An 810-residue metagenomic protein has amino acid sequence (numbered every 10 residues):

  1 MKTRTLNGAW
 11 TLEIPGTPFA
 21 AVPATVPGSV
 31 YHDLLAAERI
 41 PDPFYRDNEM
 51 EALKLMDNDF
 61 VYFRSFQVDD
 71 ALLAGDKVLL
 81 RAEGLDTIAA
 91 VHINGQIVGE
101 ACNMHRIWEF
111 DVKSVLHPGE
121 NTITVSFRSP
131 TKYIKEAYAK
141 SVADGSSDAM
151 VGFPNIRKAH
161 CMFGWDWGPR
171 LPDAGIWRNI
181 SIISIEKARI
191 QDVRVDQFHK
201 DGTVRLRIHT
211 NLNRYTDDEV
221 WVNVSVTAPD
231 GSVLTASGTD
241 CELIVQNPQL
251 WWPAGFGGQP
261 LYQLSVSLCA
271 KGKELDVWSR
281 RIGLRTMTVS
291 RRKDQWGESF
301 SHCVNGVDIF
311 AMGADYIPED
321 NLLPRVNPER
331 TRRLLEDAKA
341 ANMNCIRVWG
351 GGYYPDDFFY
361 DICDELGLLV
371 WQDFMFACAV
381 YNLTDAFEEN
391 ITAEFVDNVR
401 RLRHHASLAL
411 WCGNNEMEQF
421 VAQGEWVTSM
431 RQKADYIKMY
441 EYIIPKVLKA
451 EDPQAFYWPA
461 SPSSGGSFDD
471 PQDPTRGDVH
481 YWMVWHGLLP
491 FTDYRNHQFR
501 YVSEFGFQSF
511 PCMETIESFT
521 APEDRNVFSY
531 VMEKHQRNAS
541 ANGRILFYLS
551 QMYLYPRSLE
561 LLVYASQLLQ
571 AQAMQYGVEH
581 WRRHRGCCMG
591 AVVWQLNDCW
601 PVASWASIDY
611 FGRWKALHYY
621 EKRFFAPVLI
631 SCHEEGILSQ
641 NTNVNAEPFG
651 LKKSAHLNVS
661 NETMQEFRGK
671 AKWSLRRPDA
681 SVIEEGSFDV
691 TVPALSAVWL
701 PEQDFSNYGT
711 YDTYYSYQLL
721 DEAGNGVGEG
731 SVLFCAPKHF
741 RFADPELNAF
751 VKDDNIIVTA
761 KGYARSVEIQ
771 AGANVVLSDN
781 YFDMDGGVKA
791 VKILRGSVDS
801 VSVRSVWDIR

Functional and structural regions predicted by a protein language model:
M1-C345, T475, R583-H584, R613 (+1 more regions): Secreted/periplasmic carbohydrate-active enzymes, especially glycoside hydrolases
I14-P15, P172-G175, W411, K446-K449 (+3 more regions): Substrate-binding clefts and catalytic carboxylate motifs of secreted carbohydrate-active enzymes
T87-A89, K132-I134, S290, P318-N321 (+10 more regions): Flexible loop/turn segments at secondary-structure boundaries
H105-R106, S126, H160, R170 (+4 more regions): Active-site mouth of glycoside hydrolases
R128, I185, G351, E416 (+3 more regions): Flexible loop residues that form catalytic and substrate-binding hotspots at small-molecule/glycan-binding clefts
Q249, N342-I346, Y555-V563: Glycine- and acidic
